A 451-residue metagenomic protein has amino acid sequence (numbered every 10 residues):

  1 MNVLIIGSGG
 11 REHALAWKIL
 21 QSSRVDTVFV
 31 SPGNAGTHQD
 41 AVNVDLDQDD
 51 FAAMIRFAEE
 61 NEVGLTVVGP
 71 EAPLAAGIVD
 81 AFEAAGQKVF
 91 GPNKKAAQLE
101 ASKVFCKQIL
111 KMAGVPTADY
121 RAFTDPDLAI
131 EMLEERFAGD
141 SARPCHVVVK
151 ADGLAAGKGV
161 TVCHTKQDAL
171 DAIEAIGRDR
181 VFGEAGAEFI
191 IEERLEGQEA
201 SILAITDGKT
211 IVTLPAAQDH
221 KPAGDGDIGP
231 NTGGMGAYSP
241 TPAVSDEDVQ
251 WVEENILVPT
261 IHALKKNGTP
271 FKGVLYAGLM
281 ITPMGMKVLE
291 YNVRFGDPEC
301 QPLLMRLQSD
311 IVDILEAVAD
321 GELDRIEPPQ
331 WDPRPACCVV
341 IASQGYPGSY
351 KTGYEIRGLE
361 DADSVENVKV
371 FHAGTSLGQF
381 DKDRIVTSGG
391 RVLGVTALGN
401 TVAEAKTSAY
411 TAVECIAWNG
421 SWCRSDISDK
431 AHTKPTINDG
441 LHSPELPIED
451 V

Functional and structural regions predicted by a protein language model:
M1-K94: ATP-binding N-terminal substructure of ATP-dependent carboxylate-amine bond-forming enzymes
I5, L99-E188, Q218, P242-V258: Active-site nucleotide/adenylate-binding loops and adjacent lid/helix of ATP-dependent enzymes
L20-Q21, G36-H38, E60, F90 (+13 more regions): Solvent-exposed alpha-helices and their adjacent loops that cap or buttress functional pockets in soluble metabolic
H38-D40, A53-I55, Q98-V104, G224-D225: Short, charged, surface-exposed secondary-structure boundary motifs
D50, T375, F380-D381, V386-V451: Generic C-terminus detector
G159-Q301: Internal nucleotide-binding/catalytic subdomain
V252-L275, N292-N367, A373, F380: Active-site "cap" helix and flanking loop/linker of ATP-utilizing ligase/carboxylase catalytic domains
